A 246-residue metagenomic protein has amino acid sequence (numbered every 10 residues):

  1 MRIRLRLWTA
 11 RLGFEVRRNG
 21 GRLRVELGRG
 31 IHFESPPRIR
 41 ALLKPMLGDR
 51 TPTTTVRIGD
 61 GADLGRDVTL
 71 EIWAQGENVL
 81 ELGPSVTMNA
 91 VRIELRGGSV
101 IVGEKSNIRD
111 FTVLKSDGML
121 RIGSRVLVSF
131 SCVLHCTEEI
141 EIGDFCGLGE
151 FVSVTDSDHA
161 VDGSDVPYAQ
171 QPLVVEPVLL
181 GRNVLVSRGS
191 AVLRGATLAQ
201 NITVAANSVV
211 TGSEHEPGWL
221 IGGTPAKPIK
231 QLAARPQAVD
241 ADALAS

Functional and structural regions predicted by a protein language model:
M1-T155, P177-N183, S190-V192, Q200 (+2 more regions): Domain-scale signature associated with acetyltransferase and cell-envelope carbohydrate enzymes
D158-H159: Extracellular/periplasm-exposed beta-strand and loop segments of Gram-negative cell-envelope proteins, dominated by
P167-V178: A short acidic, glycine-rich active-site loop that binds or catalyzes chemistry on phosphate/adenosine moieties
A196, T203: Extracellular carbohydrate recognition
V204, V210-T211: Short hydrophobic beta-strand element within catalytic cores of glycosyltransferases and related nucleotide-activated
N207, G218: Compact Cys/His-rich metal-coordination microdomains
